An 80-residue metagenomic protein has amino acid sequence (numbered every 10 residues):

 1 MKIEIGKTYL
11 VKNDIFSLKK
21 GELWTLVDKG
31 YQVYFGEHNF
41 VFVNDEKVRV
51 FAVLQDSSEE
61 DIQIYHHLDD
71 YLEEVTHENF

Functional and structural regions predicted by a protein language model:
K2-D14: Short coil-to-beta transition motif at edge beta-strands of beta-rich domains
Y9, Y31-Y34, Y65, Y71: Sequence-level detector for tyrosine residue identity
N13-S57: Basic/aromatic-rich interaction segments and small domains that mediate binding to polyanionic partners
F40-F80: Intrinsically disordered, low-complexity, charged/polar segments
